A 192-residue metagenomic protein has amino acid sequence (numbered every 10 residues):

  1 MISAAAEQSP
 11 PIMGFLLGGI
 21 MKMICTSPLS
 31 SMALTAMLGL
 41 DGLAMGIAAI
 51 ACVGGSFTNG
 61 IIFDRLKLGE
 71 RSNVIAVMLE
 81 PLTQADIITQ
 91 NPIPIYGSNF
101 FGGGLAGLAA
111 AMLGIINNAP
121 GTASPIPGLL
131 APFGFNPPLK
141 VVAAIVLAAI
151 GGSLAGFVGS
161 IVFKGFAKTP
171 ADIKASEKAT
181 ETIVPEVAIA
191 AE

Functional and structural regions predicted by a protein language model:
M1-D172, E181: Pore-lining transmembrane helices
A175-E192: Long, low-complexity, intrinsically disordered cytosolic termini of multi-pass membrane proteins
